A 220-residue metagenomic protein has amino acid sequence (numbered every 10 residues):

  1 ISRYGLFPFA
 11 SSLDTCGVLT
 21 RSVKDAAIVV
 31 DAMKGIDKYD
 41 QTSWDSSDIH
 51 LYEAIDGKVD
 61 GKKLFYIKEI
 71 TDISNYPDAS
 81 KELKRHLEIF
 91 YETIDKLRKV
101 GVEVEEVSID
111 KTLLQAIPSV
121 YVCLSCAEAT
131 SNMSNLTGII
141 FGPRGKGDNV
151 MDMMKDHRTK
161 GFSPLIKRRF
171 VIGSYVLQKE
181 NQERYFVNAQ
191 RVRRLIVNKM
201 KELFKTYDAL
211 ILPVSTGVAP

Functional and structural regions predicted by a protein language model:
I1-E88, D152-D156: A short helix-breaking turn/cap at a secondary-structure junction
V18-K24, I28-Y39, D95, K99-E103 (+5 more regions): Generic secondary-structure signature for well-ordered alpha-helical cores
K24-D31, Y91, T130, S134 (+1 more regions): Predominant activation on well-ordered alpha-helical scaffold segments within soluble catalytic domains
L51, E82-D110, F141-K146, M153-H157 (+1 more regions): Acyltransferase
K58-I67, T71-Y76, C123, A127-V197 (+1 more regions): Short helix-loop capping/hinge segments that flank enzyme active sites or metal/cofactor-binding pockets
V100-Y121, I172: Short connector loops at secondary-structure junctions
